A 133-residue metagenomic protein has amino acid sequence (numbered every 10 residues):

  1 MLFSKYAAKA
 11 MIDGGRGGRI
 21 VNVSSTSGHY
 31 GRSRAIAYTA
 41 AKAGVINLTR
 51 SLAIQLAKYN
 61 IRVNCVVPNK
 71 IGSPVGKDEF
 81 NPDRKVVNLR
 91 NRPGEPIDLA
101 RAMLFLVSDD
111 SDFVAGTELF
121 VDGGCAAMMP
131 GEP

Functional and structural regions predicted by a protein language model:
L2, Y6-R19: A short helix-coil junction within the Rossmann-fold of NAD(P)-dependent oxidoreductases
S4, A41, T49: Active-site helix of classical SDR
K9, I54-K58, D112: Alpha-helical segment proximal to the catalytic Tyr-Lys
S25: Residue(s) in the substrate-gating loop at a strand-loop-helix junction that position the organic substrate next
Y30, L104, A115-P133: Short C-terminal tail/terminal secondary-structure segment of NAD(P)H-dependent dehydrogenase/reductase domains
G31-T39, S51, E132-P133: Active-site loop-to-helix junction immediately N-terminal to the catalytic Tyr of the SDR YXXXK motif in Rossmann-fold
R62-G72, V107, F120-D122: Conserved SDR Rossmann-fold cofactor-binding beta-strand/turn motif
N88-L99, D110: A conserved structural motif in NAD(P)-dependent oxidoreductases
